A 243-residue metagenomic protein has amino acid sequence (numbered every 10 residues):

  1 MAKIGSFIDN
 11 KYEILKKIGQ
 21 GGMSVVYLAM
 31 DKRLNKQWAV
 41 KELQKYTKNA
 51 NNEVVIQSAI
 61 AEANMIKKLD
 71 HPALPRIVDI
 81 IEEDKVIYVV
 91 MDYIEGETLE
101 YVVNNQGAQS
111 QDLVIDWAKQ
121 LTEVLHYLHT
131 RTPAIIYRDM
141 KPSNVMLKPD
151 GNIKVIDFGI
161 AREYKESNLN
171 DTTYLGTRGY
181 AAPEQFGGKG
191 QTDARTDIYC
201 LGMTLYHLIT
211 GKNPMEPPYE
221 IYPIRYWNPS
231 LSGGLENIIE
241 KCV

Functional and structural regions predicted by a protein language model:
L15-G21, V26: Protein kinase glycine-rich loop
T47-K68: AlphaC helix of the eukaryotic protein kinase fold
I80: Activation-segment/catalytic-loop signature of the eukaryotic protein kinase fold
D84-T98: Conserved short submotifs of the Hanks-type protein kinase catalytic core that shape the nucleotide-binding pocket
W117-A118: Activation segment signature within eukaryotic-like protein kinase domains
T122-I135: Protein kinase catalytic-loop region centered on the HRD/HxD motif
G179-V243: C-terminal lobe helix-coil module of Hanks-type protein kinase domains
